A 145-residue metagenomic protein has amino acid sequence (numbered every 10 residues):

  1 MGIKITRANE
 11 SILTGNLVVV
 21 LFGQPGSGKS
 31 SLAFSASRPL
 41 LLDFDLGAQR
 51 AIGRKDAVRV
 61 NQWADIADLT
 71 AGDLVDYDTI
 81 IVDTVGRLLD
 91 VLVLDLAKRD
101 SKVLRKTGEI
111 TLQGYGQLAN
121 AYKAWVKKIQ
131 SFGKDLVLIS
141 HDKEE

Functional and structural regions predicted by a protein language model:
G2-V93: Conserved P-loop
V85-E145: P-loop NTPase motor core
